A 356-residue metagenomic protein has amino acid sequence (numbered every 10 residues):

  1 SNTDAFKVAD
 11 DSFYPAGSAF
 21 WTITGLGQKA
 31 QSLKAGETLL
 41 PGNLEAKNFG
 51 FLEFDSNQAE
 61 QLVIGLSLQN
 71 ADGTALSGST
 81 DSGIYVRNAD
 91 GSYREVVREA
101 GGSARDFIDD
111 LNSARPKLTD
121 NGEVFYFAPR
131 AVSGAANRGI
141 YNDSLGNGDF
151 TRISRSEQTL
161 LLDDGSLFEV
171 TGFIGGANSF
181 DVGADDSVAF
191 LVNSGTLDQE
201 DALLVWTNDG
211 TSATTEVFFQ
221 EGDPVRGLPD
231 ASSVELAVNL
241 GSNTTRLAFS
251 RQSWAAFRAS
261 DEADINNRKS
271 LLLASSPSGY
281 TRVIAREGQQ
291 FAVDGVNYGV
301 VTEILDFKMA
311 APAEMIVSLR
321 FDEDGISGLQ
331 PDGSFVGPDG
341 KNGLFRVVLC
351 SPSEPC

Functional and structural regions predicted by a protein language model:
S1-C356: Conserved "turn/edge" positions that cap or connect secondary-structure elements within repeat/scaffolded domains
